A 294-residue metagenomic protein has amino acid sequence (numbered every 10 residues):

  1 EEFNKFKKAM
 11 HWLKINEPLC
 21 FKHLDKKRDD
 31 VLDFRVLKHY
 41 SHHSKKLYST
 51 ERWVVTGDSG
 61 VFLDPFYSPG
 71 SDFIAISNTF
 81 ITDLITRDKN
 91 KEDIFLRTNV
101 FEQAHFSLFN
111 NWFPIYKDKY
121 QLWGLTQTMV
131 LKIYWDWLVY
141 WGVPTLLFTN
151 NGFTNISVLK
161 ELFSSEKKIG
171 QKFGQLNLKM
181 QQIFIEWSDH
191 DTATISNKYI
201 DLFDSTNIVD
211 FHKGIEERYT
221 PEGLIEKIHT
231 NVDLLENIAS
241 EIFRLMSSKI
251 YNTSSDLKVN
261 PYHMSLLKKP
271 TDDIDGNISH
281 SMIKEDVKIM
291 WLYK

Functional and structural regions predicted by a protein language model:
E2-F80, L84-Y116: FAD/FMN-dependent oxidoreductases across multiple families
I85-K294: C-terminal helical "tail/cap" subdomain of flavin- and related membrane-associated enzymes
